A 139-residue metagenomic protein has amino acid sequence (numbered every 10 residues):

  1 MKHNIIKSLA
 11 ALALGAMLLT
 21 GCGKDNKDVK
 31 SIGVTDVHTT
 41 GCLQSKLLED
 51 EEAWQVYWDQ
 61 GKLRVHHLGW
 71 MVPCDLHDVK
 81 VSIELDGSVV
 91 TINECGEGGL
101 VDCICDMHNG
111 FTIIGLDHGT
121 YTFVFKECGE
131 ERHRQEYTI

Functional and structural regions predicted by a protein language model:
M1-A10: Bacterial N-terminal signal peptides that target proteins for export
A10-M17: Bacterial N-terminal signal peptides
L19-G21: C-terminal motif of bacterial Sec signal peptides marking the signal peptidase cleavage site
G23-D25: Bacterial signal peptide processing site
L47-L48, A53, G61-G99: Contiguous segments within soluble domain cores/interaction surfaces
I92-I114: An anionic, turn-rich surface loop/hairpin at beta-sheet edges that serves as a generic interaction/coordination patch
G119-F123: A short tyrosine-centered beta-strand micro-motif
R132-I139: Edge beta-strands of extracellular beta-sandwich domains
